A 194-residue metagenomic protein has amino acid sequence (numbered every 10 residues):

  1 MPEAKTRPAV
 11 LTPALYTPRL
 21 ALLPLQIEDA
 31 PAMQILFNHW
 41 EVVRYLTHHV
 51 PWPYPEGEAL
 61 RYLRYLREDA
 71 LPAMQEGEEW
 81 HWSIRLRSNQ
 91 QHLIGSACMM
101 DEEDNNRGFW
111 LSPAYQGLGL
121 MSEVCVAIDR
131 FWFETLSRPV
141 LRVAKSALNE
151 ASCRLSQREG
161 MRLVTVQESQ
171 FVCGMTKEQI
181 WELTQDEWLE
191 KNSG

Functional and structural regions predicted by a protein language model:
M1-Y45, E78-G194: Acyl-donor (CoA/ACP) binding surface of acyl/acetyltransferases
V43-R67, W80-W82: Conserved GNAT-fold acetyl-CoA-binding loop/helix
E56-R61, Y65-D69, L155, Q167 (+1 more regions): Short amphipathic alpha-helical patches
P72-E78: Short loop/turn motifs at secondary-structure junctions and domain boundaries
